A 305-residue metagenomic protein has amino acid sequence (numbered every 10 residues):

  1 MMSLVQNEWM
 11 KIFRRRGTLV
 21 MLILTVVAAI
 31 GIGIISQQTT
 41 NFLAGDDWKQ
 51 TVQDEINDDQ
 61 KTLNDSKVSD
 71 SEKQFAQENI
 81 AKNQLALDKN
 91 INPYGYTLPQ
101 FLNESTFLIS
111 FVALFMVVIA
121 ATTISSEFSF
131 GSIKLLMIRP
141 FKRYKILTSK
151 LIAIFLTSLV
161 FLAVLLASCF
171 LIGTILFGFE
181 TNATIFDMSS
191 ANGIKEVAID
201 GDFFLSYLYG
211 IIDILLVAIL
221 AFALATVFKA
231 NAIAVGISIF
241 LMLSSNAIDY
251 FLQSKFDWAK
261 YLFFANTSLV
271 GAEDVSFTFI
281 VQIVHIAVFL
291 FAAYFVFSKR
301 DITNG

Functional and structural regions predicted by a protein language model:
M1-V26, T148: Aromatic- and glycine-rich beta-strand/loop motifs that create alpha-glucan
M2, M21, I32-G33, I214 (+1 more regions): Alpha-helical transmembrane segments of multi-pass membrane transporters/translocases
G17, K142-R143, A230-A234, V275: Membrane-helix interface segments
L22-T25, K150, S238-I239, Q282: Residue-level recognition of transmembrane alpha-helices in multi-pass small-molecule transporters/permeases
A28-T51, E55-D58, K82-S126, T148-A218 (+2 more regions): Secretory targeting signals
I34-Q38, F228-Y261: Transmembrane helix segments
M116-A120, I133, S168, L220 (+4 more regions): Hydrophobic/aromatic residues in alpha-helical transmembrane segments
T123-L156, I302: Helix-loop-helix units of permease transmembrane domains in multi-pass membrane transporters, especially ABC
